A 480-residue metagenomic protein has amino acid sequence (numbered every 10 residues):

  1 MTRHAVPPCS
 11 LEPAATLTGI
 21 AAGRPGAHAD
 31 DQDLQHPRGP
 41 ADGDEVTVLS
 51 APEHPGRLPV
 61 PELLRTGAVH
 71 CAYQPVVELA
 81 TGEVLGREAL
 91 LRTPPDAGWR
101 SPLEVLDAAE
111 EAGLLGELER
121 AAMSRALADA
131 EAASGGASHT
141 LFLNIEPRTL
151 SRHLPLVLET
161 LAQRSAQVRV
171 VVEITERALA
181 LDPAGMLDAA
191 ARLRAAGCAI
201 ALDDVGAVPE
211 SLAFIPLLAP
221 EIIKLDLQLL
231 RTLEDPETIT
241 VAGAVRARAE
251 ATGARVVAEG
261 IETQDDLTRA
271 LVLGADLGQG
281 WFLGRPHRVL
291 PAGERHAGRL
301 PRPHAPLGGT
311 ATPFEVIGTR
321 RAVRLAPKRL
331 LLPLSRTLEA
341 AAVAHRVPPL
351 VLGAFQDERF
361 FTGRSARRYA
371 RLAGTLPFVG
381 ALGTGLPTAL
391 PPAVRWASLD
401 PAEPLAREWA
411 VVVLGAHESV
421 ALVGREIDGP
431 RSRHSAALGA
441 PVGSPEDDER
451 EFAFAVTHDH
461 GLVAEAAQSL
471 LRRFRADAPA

Functional and structural regions predicted by a protein language model:
M1-R24, D30, L34-R38, R295-H296 (+1 more regions): Non-catalytic regulatory/interaction regions at protein termini and inter-domain linkers
T2-A29, Q35-P55, P61-L63, L79-L85 (+7 more regions): EAL-family c-di-GMP phosphodiesterase catalytic domain
R3-P8, P13, A21, L115-G185: Catalytic core of bacterial c-di-GMP phosphodiesterases, primarily the EAL and HD-GYP domains, capturing alpha-helical
E45-Q74, A393-P401: Short, basic/aromatic recognition patches
A68-P94, A410-V412: Active-site and channel-lining beta-strand-loop segments that bind or position nucleotide-derived/phosphorylated
E131, A162, L187-G197, G243-E250 (+1 more regions): Surface-exposed amphipathic alpha-helices with a cationic face
A137-L141, A166-V170, A196-C198, E221 (+3 more regions): Short, well-ordered coil/turn segments that N-cap beta-strands
P147-R152, R177-L181, L229-T232, F355-R364 (+2 more regions): Short acidic, S/G/P-rich loop/turn micro-motifs used as interaction or catalytic elements
